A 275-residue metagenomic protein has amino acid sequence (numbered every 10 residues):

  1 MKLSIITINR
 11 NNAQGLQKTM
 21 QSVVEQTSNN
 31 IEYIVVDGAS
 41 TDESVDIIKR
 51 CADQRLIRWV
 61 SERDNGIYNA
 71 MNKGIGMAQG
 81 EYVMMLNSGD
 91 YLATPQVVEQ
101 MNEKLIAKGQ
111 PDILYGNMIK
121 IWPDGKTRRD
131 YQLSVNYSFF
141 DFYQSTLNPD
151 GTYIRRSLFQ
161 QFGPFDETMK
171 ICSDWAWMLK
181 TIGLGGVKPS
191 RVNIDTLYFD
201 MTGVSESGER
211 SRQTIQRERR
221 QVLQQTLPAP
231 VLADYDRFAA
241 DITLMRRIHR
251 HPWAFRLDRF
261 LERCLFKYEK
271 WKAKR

Functional and structural regions predicted by a protein language model:
M1-S211: Nucleotide-sugar donor-binding/catalytic module of glycosyltransferases that assemble extracellular/cell-envelope
I6, Q14, W59, F159-Q160 (+4 more regions): General helical structural elements
L86, T214-I215, R237, A254: Residue-level recognition of hydrophobic positions within alpha-helical transmembrane segments
F162-K170, R217-V222, R237-H249: Short secondary-structure transition/capping segments
I194-D195, F199-T202, S207-Y235: Catalytic core of nucleotide-sugar-dependent glycosyltransferases
P228-P230, D234-R275: Membrane-proximal basic amphipathic "stem/tether" segments
